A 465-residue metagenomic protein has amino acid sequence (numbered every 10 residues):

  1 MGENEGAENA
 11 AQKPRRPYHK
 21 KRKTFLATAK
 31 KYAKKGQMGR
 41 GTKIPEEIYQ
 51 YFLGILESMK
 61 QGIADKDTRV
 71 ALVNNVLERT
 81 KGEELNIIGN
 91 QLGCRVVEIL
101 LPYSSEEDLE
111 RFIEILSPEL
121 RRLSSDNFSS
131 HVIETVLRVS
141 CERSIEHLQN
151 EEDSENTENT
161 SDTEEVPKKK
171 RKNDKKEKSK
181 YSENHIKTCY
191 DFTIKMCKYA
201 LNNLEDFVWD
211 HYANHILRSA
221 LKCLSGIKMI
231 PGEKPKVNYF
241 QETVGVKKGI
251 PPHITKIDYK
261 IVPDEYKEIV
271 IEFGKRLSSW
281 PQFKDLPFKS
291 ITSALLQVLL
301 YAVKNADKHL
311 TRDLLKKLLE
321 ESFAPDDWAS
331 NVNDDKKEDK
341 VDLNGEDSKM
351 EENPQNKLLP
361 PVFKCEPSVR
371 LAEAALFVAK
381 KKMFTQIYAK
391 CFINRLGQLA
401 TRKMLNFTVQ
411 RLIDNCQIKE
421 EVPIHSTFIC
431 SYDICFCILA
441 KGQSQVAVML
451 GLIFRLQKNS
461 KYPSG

Functional and structural regions predicted by a protein language model:
M1-G465: Eukaryotic gene-expression regulator signature that favors modular helical reader/repeat domains and their
